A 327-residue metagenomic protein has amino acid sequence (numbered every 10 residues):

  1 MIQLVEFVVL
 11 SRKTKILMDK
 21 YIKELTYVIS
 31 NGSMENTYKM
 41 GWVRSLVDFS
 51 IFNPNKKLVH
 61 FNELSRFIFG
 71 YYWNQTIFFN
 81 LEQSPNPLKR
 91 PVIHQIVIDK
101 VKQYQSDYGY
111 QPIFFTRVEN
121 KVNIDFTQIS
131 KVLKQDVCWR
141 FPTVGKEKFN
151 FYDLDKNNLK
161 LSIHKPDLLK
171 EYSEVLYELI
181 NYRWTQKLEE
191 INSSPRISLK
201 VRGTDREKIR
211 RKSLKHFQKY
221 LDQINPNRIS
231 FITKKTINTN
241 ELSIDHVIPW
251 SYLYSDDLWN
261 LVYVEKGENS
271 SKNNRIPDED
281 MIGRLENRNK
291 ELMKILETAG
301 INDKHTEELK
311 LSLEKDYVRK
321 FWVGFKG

Functional and structural regions predicted by a protein language model:
I2-K215, D278-E291: Mixed-charge, low-complexity interaction segments
Y21, T26, D222-I224, E241-I244: A short linear-motif detector with a strong N-terminal bias
L25-I29, W42-V47, I244-I248, L258-V264: Generic hydrophobic secondary-structure signal
R44, D48, K219, R228-F231 (+1 more regions): A broad, structural surface signal
V47, I51-P54, W73, D222 (+4 more regions): Hydrophobic/aromatic-lined pockets within catalytic cores
L214-P226, Y254-D257: Short, flexible, mixed-charge glycine/proline-rich loop motifs that serve as phosphate/nucleic-acid-contacting
I229-Y263, K272-G283: Histidine-centered nuclease catalytic patch
K266-G327: C-terminal structured domain segments
